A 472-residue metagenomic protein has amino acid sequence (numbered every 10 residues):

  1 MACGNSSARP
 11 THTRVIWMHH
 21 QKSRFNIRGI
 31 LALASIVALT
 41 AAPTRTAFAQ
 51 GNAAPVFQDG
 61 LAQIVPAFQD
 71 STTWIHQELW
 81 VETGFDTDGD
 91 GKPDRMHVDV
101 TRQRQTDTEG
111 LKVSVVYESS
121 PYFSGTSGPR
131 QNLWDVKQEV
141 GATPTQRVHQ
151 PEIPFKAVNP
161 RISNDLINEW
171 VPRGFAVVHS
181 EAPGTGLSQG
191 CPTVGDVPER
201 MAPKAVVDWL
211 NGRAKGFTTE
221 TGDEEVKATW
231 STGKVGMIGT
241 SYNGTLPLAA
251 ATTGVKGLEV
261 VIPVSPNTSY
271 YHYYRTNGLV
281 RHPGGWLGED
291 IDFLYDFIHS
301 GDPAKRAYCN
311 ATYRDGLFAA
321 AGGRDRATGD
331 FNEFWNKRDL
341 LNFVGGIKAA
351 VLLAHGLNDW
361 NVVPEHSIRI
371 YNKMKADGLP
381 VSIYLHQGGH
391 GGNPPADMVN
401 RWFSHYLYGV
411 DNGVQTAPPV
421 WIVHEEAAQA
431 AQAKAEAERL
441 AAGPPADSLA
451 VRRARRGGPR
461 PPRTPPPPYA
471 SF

Functional and structural regions predicted by a protein language model:
V37-T46: C-terminal segment of classical bacterial N-terminal signal peptides
A49-G141, P154-F155, N164-L166, A176 (+2 more regions): Catalytic-loop region of hydrolases
Q50-D90, D94, K256, K373-F472: Alpha/beta-hydrolase-fold serine-hydrolase catalytic core, especially in secreted/extracellular enzymes
N52-P55, V65-F68, G84-D86, P93 (+8 more regions): Accessory cap/linker subdomain of secreted extracellular hydrolases
A157-P160, G186-A205, A214-F217, G389-P395: Catalytic nucleophile-loop/oxyanion-hole region of alpha/beta-hydrolase and closely related hydrolase-like folds
V171-L187: Conserved alpha/beta-hydrolase
I347, L353-H355, D359: Short beta-strand/loop motif that positions the catalytic acidic residue of the alpha/beta-hydrolase fold
W360-H366: Conserved alpha/beta-hydrolase "acid-adjacent" motif
